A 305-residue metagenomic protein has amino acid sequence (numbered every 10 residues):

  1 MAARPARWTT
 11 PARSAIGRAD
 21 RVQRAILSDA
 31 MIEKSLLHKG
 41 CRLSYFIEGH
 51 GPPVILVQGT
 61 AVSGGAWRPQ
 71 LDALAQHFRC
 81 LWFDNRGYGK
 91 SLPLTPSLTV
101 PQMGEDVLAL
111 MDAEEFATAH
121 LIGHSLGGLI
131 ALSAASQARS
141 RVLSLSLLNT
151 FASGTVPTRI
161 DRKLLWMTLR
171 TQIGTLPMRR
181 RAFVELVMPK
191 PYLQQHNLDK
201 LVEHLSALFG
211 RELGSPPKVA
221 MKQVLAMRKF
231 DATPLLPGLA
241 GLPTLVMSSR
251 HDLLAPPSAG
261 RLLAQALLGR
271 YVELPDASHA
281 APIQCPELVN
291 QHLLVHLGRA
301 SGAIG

Functional and structural regions predicted by a protein language model:
L37-P93: Conserved HGGG/HGGXW glycine-rich cap/lid loop of the alpha/beta-hydrolase fold
T60, A119, G123-S125, S249: Conserved alpha/beta-hydrolase "nucleophile elbow" surrounding the catalytic nucleophile
D72, L81-I122: Active-site loop/oxyanion-hole signature of alpha/beta-hydrolase fold enzymes
S136, L143-G174: Flexible "cap/lid" loop of the alpha/beta hydrolase fold
V156-P157, P177-R228, L235-G238: Conserved alpha/beta-hydrolase catalytic His-Asp/Glu region
L239, V246-S248: Short beta-strand/loop motif that positions the catalytic acidic residue of the alpha/beta-hydrolase fold
L253-A259: Conserved alpha/beta-hydrolase "acid-adjacent" motif
A277-N290: Catalytic histidine-centered segment of alpha/beta-hydrolase-like enzymes
